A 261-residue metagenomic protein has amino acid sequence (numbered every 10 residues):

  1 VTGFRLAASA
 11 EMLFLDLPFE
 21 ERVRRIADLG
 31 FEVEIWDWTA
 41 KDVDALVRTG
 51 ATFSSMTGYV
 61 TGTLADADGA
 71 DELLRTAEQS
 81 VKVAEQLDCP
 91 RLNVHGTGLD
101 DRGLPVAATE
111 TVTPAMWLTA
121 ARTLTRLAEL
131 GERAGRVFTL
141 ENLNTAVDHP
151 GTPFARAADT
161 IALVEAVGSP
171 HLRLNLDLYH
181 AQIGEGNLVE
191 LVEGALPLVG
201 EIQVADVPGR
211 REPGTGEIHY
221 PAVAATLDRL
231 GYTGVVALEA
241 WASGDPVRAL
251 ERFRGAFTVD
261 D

Functional and structural regions predicted by a protein language model:
V1-L29, T39, D88-P90, L99-L104 (+4 more regions): Histidine-acidic metal/acid-base catalytic patches
A27, V47, E85, A128 (+2 more regions): Anion (oxyanion) recognition and catalysis
E32, T52, P90, V137 (+1 more regions): Residue-level detector of anion-binding/catalytic polar loops
I35, F53-S55, L140, L176 (+1 more regions): Hydrophobic residues in well-ordered beta-strands that form the structural core
I35-A51, T57-G58, L64, L99 (+3 more regions): Glycine-rich, proline-tolerant flexible connector loops at the mouths of alpha/beta enzymes
A51-G58, V94, L140, L196-D206: Non-cysteine beta-strand/loop elements that form the S-adenosyl-L-methionine
T63-A67, E212: Short, charged, surface-exposed secondary-structure boundary motifs
A67-R173, I183: Active-site acidic/histidine proton-transfer and metal-coordination neighborhood in alpha/beta enzyme cores
